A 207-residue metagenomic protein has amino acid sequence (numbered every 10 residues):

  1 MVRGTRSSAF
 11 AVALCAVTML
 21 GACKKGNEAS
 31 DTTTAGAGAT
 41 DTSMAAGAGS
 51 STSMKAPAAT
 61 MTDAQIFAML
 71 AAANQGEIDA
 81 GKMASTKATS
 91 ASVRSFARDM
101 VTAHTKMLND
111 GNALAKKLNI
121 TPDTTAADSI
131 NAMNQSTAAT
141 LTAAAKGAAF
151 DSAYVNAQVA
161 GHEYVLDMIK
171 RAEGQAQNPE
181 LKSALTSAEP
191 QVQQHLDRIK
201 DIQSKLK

Functional and structural regions predicted by a protein language model:
V2-A11, V17-K207: His/Met- and acidic-residue-enriched segments that coordinate or traffic transition-metal cofactors and support
